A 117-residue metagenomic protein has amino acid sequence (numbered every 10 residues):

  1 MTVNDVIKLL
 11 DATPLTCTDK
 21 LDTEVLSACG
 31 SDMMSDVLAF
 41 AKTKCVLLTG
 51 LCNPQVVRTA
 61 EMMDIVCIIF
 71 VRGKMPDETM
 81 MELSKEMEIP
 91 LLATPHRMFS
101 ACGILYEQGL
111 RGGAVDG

Functional and structural regions predicted by a protein language model:
M1-T2: Absolute protein N-terminus
A12-C17, G112: Short secondary-structure junctions
D22-T23, S27, S31-V46, G50-G117: Feature captures the catalytic cores and cofactor-binding loops of soluble hydro-lyases/lyases that act on carboxylate
